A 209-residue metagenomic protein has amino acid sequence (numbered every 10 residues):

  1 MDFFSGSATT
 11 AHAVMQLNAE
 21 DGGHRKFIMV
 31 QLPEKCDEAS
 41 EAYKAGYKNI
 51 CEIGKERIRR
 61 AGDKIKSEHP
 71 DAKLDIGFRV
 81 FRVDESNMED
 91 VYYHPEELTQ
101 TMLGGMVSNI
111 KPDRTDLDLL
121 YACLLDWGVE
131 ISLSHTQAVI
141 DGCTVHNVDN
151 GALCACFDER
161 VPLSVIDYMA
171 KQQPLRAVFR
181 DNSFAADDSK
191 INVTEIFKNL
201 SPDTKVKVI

Functional and structural regions predicted by a protein language model:
M1-L17, L124: A phosphate-binding catalytic loop at a beta-strand-loop-alpha-helix junction that coordinates phosphoryl groups
L17-I209: Accessory, often C-terminal, charged low-complexity segments
